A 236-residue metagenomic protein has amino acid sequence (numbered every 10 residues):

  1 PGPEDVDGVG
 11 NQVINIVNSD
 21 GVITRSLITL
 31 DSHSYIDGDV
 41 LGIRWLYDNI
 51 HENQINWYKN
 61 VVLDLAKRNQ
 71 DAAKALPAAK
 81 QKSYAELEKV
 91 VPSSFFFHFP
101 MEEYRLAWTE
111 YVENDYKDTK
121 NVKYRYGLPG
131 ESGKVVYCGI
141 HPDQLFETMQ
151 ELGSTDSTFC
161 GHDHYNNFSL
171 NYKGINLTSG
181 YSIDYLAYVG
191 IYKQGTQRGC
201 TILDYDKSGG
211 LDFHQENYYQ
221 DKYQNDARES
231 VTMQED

Functional and structural regions predicted by a protein language model:
P1-S83, L87, C200-D204: Extended active-site neighborhood of metal-dependent phosphoesterases/phosphodiesterases
Q12-G21, Y137, Q144-L152, H164-D236: Binuclear metal-dependent phosphoesterase catalytic core
I23-R25, E88-S93, G153-S157, K173-I175: Loop/turn elements at helix/coil->beta-strand transitions in domains of secreted/extracellular proteins
I28, S94-H98, T158-C160: Short, conserved beta-strand edge motifs with alternating hydrophobic and charged residues
H33, P100-M101, T155, F159-N166 (+1 more regions): Catalytic metal-binding/acid-base residues of hydrolase active sites
D39-G42, R105-E110, V189-G190: Short, solvent-exposed loop/turn and secondary-structure capping segments
G42-D48, S132-V136, A187-I191: Active-site rim elements
A72-G153: Active-site-proximal segments of metal-dependent phosphoesterases and phosphodiesterases across multiple
